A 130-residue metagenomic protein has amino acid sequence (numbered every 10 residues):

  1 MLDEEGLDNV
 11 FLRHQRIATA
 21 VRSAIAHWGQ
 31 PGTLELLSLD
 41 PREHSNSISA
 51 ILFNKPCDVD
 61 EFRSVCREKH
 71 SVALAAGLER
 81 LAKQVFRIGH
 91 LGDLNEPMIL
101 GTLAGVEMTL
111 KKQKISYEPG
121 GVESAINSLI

Functional and structural regions predicted by a protein language model:
M1, A24, T109: Short alpha-helical functional segments enriched in proximate histidine and acidic residues
M1-T19: Structural signature of PLP-dependent enzymes
N9-V10, A20-K55, G77: Conserved small-domain helix->loop->beta segment predominantly found in fold-type I
H44-I48, K69-S71, K83-V85: Active-site lining segments that contact anionic ligands and/or coordinate catalytic metals
P56-S64, E96-G101: Short, conserved charged micro-motifs
C66-L74, M108-L110: A common structural junction motif
R80, Q84-I130: PLP-dependent enzyme catalytic core of the Aspartate aminotransferase-like
